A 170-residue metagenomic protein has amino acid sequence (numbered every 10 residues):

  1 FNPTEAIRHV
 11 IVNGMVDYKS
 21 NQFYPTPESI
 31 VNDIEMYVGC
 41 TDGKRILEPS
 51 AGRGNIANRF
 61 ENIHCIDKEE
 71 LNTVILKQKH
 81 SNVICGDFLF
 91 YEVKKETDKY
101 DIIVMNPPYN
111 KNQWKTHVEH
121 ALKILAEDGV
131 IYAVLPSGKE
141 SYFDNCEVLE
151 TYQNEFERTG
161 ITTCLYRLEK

Functional and structural regions predicted by a protein language model:
F1-K170: Class I S-adenosyl-L-methionine-dependent methyltransferase catalytic core
